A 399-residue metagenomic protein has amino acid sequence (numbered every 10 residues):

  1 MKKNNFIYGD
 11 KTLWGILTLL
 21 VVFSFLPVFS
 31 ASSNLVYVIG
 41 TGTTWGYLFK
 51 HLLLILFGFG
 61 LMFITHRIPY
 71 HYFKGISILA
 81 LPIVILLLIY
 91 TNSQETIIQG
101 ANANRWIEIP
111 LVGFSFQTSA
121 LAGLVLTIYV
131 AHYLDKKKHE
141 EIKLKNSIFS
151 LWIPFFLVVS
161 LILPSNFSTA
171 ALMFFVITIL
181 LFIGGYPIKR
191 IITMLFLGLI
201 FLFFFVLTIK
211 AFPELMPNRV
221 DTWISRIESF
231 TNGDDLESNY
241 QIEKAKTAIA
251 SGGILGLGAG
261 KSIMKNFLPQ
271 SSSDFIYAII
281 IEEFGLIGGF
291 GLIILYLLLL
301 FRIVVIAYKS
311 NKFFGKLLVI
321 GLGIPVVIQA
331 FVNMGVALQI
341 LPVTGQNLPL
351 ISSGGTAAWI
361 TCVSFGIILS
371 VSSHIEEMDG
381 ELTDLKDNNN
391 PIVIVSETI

Functional and structural regions predicted by a protein language model:
M1-G15, L19-L20, L26-P27, S33-P164 (+4 more regions): Membrane-helix boundary/helix-loop-helix interface segments in multi-pass membrane proteins
L53-L61, E283-L300: Hydrophobic alpha-helical transmembrane segments
G60, I68, Y129, F203 (+4 more regions): Transmembrane alpha-helix boundary/anchor motif
I78-I85, K145-I162, F167-E214: Hydrophobic alpha-helical segments of polytopic membrane proteins
G100, N104-W106, M194-F290, F313-F314: Hydrophobic, glycine- and aromatic-enriched re-entrant/interface helices and adjoining loop segments
L134, V176-R190, I263-G288, N347-W359: Interfacial segments of multi-pass membrane proteins
L286, F290-I293, L300-I303, A307-G315 (+1 more regions): Membrane-proximal intracellular helices of multi-pass ion channels
V305-G345, I351: Loop-to-helix entry and N-terminal half of a specific, functionally important transmembrane alpha helix in multi-pass
